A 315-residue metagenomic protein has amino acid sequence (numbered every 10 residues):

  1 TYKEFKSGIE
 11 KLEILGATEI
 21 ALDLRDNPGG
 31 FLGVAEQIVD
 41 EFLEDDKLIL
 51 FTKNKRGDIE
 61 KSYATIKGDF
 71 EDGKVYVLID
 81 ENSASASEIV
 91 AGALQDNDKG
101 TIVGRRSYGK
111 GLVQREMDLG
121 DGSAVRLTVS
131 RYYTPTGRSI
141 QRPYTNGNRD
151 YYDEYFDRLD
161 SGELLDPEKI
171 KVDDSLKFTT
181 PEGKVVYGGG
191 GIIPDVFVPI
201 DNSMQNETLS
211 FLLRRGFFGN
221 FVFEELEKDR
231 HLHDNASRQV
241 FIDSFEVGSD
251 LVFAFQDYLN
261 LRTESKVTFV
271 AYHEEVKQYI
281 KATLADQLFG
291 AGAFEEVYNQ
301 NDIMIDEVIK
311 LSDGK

Functional and structural regions predicted by a protein language model:
T1-G122: Cleft-lining beta-strand/loop regions that shape enzyme active-site pockets
I14-I20, D45-I49, K74-Y76, T101-G104 (+5 more regions): Glycine-rich loops and low-complexity Gly/Arg-rich segments that provide flexible linkers or classic glycine-based
L24, K53, I79, V129-R131 (+2 more regions): Flexible glycine-/small-residue-rich
E41-F42, D58, E116, D121-S123 (+4 more regions): Generic secondary-structure boundary signal with a strong preference for alpha-helix termini
A86, D98, R105, G109-L176: Polar, glycine-rich mid-to-C-terminal structural blocks that act as macromolecule-binding/assembly scaffolds
S139-I140, Y144-K315: Conserved functional hotspot residues or short segments at active or partner-binding sites across diverse domains
